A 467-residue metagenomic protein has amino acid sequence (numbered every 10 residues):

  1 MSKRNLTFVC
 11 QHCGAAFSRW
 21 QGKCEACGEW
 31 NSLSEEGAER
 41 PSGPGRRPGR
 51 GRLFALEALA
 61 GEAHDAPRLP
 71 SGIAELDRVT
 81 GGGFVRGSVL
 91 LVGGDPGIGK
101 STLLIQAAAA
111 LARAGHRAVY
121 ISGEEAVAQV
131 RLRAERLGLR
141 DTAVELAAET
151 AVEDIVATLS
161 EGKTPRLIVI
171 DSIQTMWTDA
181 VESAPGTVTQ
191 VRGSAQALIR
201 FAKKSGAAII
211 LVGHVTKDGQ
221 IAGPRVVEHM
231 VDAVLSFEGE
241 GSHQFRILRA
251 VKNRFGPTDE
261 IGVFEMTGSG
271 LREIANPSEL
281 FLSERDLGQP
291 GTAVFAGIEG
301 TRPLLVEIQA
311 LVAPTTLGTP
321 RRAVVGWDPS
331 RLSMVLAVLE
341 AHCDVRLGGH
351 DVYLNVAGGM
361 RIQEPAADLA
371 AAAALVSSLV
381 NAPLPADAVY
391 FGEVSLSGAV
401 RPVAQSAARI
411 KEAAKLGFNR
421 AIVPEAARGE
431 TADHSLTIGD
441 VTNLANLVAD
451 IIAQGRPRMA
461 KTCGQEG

Functional and structural regions predicted by a protein language model:
S2-R78, V85-G93, I98-A109, A114-H116 (+3 more regions): Peripheral, non-AAA+ core regions of ATP-driven protein-machinery
A118-S122: Conserved RecA-like ASCE P-loop NTPase motor core of nucleic-acid helicases/translocases
G123-Q129: Conserved Walker A/P-loop ATP-binding site and its immediately adjacent core in helicase/helicase-like ATPase domains
